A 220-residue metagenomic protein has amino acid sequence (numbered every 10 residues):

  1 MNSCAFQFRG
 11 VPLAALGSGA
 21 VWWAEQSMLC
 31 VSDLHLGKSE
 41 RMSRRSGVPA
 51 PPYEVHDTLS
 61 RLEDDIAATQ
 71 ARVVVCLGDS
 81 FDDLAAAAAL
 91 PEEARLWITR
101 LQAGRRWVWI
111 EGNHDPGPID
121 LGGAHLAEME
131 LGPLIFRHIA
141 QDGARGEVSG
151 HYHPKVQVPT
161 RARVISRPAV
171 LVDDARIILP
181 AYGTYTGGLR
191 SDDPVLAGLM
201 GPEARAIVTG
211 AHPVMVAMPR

Functional and structural regions predicted by a protein language model:
M1-C76, S80-R220: Extended recognition/assembly regions associated with phosphoester-bond processing machinery
